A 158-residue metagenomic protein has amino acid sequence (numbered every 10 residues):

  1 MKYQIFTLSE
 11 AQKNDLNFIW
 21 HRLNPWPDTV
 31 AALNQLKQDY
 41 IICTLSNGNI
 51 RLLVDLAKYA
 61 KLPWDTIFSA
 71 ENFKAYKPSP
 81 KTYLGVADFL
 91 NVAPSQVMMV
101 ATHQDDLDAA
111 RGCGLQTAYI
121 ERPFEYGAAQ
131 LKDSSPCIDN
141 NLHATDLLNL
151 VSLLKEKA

Functional and structural regions predicted by a protein language model:
M1-F6: Helix-loop "lid/cap" segments that line or gate small-molecule binding pockets
L8-Y59, I67-A70: Substrate-recognition element of Asp-dependent hydrolases with the DxDx(T/V) motif
N34, G48-A158: Asp-based, Mg2+/Mn2+-dependent phosphohydrolase catalytic module
